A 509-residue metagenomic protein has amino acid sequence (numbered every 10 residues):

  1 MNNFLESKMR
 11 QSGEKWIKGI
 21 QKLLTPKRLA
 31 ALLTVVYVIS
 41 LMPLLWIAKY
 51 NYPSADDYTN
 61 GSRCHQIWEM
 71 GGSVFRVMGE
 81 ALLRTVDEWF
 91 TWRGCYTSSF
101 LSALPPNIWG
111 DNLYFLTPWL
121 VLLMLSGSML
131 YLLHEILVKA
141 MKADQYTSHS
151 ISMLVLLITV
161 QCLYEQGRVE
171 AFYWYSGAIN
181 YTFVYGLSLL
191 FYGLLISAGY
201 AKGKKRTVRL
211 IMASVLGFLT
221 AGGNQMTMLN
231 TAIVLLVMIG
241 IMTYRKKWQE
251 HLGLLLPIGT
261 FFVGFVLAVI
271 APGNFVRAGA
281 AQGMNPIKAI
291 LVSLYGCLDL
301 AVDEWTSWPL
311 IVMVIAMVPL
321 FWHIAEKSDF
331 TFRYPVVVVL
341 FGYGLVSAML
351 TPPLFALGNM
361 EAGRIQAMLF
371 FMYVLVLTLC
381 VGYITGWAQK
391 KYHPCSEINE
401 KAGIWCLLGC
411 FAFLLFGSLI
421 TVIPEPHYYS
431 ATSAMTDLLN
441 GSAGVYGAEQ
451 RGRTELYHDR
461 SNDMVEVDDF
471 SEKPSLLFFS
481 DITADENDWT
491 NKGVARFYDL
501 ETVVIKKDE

Functional and structural regions predicted by a protein language model:
M1-L23: Short, Lys/Arg-rich, polar N-terminal cytosolic tail immediately upstream of the first transmembrane signal-anchor
K18-W92, P106-S150, Y392-E509: Intrinsically disordered, polar/acidic, low-complexity terminal segments
P43-L120, Y175, A221-I365: Transmembrane catalytic cores of multi-pass membrane glycosyltransferases and polysaccharide-assembly enzymes
D56, T147-I196, N224, A348-G382: Membrane-interface micro-motifs in multi-pass membrane enzymes
L125-L137, L187-G199, A232-I241, V314-F321 (+1 more regions): Transmembrane alpha-helical segments
S197-L219: Short hydrophobic alpha-helices at membrane interfaces in multi-pass membrane enzymes
K205-R209, R245-G259, F330-V337, H393-A412: Membrane-interfacial entry segments at the cytosolic side of transmembrane helices
T260-F262, V337-L350, M372-L379, L408-G417: Hydrophobic membrane-spanning alpha-helices of multi-pass integral membrane proteins
